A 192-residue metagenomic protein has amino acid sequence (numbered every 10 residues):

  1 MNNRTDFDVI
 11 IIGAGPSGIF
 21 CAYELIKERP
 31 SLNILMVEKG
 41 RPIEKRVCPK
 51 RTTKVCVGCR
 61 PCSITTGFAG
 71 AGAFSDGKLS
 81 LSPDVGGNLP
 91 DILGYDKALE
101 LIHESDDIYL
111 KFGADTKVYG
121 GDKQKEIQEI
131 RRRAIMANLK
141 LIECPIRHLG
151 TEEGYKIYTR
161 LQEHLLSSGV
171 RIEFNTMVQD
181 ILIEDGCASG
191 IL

Functional and structural regions predicted by a protein language model:
N2-S17, L35-V37: Beta1/beta-strand and adjacent pyrophosphate-binding region of the FAD-binding site in flavoprotein oxidoreductases
F20: Short alpha-helical segment within the catalytic ATP-binding CA
E24-L25: Aromatic pocket-lining residues of Rossmann-like dinucleotide-binding sites
S31-E38, I43: Short beta-strand "acidic-cap" motif of Rossmann-like dinucleotide-binding folds
M36-E38, S82, E143, I172-N175: General beta-strand structural signal in soluble alpha/beta enzymes
P42-R46, K50-S168: Conserved N-terminal/central alpha/beta ligand/cofactor-binding core
A73-F74, E173, L192: A general beta-strand register signal
F174-C187: A conserved short coil-to-beta-strand element within the FAD-binding core of flavoproteins
